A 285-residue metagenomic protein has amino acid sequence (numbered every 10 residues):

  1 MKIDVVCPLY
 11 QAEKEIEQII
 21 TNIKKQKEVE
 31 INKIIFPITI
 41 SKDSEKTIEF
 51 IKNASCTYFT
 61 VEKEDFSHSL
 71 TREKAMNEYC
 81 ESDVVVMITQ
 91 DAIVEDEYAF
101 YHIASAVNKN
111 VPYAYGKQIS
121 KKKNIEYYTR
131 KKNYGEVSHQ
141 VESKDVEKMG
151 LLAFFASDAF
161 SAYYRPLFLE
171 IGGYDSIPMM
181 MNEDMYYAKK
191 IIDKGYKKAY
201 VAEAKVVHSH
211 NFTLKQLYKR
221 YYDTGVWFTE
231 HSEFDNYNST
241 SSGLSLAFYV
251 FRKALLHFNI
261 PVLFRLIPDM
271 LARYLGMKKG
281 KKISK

Functional and structural regions predicted by a protein language model:
A12-K25: Short, well-formed alpha-helical segments that are part of the catalytic scaffolds of diverse glycosyltransferases
I23-T60: Acidic donor-binding segment of Leloir-type glycosyltransferases
E62-C80: Glycine-rich, basic loop-to-helix element that forms the pyrophosphate-binding segment of sugar-nucleotide handling
S82-I93: Short beta-strand-to-loop acidic/aromatic patch adjacent to the donor-nucleotide binding site
E97-Y128: Conserved donor NDP-sugar-binding/catalytic core segment of glycosyltransferases
N133-F154: Short, flexible, basic/aromatic active-site loop/helix in glycosyltransferases
M180-Y187: Acidic donor-binding loop at a coil-to-helix junction in glycosyltransferase catalytic cores that engages
K219-V226, E230-H231, N236-K285: Non-catalytic, C-terminal membrane-associated alpha-helical segments of glycosyltransferases
